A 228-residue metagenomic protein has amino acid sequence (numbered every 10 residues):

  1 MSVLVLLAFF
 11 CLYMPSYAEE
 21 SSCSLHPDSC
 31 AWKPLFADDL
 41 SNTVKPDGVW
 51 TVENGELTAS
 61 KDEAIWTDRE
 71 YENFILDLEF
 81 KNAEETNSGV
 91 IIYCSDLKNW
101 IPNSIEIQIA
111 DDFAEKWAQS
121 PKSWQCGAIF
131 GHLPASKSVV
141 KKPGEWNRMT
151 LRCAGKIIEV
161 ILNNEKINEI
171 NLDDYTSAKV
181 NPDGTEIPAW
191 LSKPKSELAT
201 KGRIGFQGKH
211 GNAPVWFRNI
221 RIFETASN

Functional and structural regions predicted by a protein language model:
S2-Y13: Bacterial N-terminal signal peptides
A18-N228: Carbohydrate-interacting regions of secretory-pathway proteins
